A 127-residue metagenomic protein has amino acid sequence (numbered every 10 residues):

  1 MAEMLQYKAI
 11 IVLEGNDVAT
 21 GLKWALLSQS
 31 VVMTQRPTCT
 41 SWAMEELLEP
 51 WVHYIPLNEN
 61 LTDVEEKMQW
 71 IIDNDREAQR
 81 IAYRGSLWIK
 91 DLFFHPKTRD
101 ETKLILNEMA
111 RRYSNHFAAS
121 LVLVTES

Functional and structural regions predicted by a protein language model:
M4-S127: Catalytic binding pocket for nucleotide-activated donors in carbohydrate/polymer assembly enzymes
